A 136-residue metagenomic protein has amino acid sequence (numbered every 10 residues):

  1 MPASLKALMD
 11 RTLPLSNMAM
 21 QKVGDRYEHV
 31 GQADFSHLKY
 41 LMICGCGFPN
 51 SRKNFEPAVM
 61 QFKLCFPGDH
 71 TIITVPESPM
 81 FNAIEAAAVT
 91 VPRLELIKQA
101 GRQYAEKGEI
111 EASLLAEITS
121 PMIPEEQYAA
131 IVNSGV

Functional and structural regions predicted by a protein language model:
M1-F62: Helix-loop-strand module that forms the ligand-binding subsite of alpha/beta enzymes
S51-R52, V59-V136: Glycine-rich phosphate/pyrophosphate-binding loop and the adjoining helix
